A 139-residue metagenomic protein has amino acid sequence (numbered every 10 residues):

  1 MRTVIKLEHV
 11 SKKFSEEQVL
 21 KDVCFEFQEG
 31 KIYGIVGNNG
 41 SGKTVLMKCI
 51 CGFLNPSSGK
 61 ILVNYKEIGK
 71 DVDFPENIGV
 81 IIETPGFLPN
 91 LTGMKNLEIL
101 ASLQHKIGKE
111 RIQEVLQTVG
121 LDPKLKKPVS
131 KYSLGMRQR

Functional and structural regions predicted by a protein language model:
E17-Q18, V72: Short coil-to-beta microelement around the adenine-binding A-loop and adjacent beta1/P-loop entry of ABC ATPase
Y33-N38: The feature captures the beta-strand-to-loop junction immediately N-terminal to the Walker
C51: Helix-to-loop junction immediately C-terminal to a conserved catalytic motif
G59-F74: Conserved ABC transporter NBD signature motif
E98, K109-K124: Conserved ABC ATPase "signature" region
